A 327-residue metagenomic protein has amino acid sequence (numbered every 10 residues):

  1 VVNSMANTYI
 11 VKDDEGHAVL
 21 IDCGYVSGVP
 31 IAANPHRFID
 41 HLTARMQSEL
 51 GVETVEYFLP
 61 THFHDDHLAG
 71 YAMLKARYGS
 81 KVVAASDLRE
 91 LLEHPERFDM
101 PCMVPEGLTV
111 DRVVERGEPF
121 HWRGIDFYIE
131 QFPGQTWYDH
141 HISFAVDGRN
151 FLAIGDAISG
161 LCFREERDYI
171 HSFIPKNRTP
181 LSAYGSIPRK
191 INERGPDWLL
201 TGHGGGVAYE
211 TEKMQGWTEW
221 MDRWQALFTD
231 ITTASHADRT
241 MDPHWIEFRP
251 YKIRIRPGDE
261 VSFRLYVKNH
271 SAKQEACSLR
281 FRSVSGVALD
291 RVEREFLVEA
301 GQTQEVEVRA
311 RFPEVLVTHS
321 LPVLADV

Functional and structural regions predicted by a protein language model:
H17-H36, P119, D126-W224, F228: Metallo-beta-lactamase
G24-Y25, N269-K273, S285, E314-L316: Short, acidic/polar linear motifs in exposed loop/turn regions
V26-H121: Active-site HxH/HxHxD metal-binding segment of metal-dependent hydrolases
G117, I255-E260, E299-T303: Solvent-exposed, conformationally flexible loop/turn segments
G185-S278, D290, R294: Accessory terminal helices/loops
V267, A310-F312, V327: Hydrophobic beta-strand positions in extracellular immunoglobulin-like domains
R282, V287-L316: Intrinsically disordered, low-complexity Pro/Gly/Ser/Thr-rich segments with frequent PxxP/GP/PP motifs and embedded
E314-L324: Short glycine/proline/serine/threonine-rich loop/turn segments at secondary-structure transition edges
